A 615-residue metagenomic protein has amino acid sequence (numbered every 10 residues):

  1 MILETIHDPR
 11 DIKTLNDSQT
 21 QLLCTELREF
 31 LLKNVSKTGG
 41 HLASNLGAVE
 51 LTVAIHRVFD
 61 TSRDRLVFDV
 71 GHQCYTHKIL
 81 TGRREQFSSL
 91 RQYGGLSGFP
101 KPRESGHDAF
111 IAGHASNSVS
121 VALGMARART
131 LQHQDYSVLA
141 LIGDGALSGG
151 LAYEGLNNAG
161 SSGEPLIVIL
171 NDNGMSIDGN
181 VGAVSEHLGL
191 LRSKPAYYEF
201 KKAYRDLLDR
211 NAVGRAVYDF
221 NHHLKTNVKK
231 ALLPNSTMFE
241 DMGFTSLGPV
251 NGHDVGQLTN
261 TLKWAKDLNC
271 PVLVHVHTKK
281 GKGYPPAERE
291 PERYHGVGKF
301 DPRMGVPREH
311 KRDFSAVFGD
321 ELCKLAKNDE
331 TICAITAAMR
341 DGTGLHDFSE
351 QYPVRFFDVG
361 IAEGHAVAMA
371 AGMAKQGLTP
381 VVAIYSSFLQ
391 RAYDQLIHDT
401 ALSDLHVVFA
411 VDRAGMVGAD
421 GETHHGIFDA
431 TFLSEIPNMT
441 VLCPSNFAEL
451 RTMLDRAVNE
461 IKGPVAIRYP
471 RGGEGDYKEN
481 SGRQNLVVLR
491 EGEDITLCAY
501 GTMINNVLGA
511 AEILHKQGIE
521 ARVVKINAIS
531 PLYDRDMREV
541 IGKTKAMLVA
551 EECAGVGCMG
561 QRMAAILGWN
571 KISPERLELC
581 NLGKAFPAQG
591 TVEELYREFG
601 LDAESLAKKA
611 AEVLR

Functional and structural regions predicted by a protein language model:
M1-T81, M238-L258, V272-V276: N-terminal amphipathic, basic-rich helices that act as targeting or association modules
H41-S162, I332, T336-A337, L345-H346: Cofactor-binding active-site loop characterized by glycine-rich and histidine/acidic residues
R65, C270, T278-L389, Q395-L405 (+1 more regions): Non-catalytic terminal/interface segments that mediate subunit docking, oligomerization, and allosteric communication
G174-F318: Long, well-ordered, tryptophan-enriched scaffold segments
Y218-P286, H406-V411, A430-K478, A603-R615: Structural signature of the thiamine diphosphate
L233-N235, N260-K263, H295-G296, D313-N328 (+4 more regions): Glycine-/acidic-rich phosphate or pyrophosphate-binding loops and their flanking alpha/beta elements
F300-P302, V306-H310, G418-D420, M439-T440 (+2 more regions): Peripheral docking tails and interdomain loops at the edges of cofactor- or intermediate-handling domains
D358-V359, L508-V540: Generic long, charged, amphipathic alpha-helical segments
